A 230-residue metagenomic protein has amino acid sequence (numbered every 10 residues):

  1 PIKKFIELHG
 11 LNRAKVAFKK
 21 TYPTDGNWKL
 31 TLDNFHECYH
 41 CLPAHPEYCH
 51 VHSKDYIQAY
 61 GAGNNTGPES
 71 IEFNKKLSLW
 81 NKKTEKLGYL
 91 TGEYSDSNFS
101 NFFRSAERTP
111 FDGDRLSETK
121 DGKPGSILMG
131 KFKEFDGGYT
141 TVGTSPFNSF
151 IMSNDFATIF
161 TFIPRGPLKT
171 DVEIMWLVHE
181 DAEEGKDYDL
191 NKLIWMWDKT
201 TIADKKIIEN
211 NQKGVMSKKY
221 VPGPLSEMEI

Functional and structural regions predicted by a protein language model:
P1-I230: C-terminal catalytic domain of Rieske-type non-heme iron oxygenases
